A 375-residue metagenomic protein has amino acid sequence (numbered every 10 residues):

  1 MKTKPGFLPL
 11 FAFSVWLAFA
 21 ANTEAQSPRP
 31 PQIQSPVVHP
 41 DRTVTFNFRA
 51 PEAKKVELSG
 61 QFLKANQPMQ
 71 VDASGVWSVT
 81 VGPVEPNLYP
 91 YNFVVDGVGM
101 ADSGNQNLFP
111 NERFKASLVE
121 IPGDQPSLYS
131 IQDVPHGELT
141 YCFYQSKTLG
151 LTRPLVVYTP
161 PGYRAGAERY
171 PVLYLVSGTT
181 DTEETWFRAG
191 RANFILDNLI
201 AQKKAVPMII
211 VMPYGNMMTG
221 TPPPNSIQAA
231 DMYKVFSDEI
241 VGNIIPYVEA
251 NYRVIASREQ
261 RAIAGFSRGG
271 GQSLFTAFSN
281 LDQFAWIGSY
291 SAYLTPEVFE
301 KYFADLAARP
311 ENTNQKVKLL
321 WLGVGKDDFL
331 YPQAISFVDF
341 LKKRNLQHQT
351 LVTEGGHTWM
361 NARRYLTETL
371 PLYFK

Functional and structural regions predicted by a protein language model:
M1-F11: Bacterial N-terminal signal peptides that target proteins for export
P9-A20: Bacterial N-terminal signal peptides
S27-I33: Short, compositionally biased P/S/T/A/G/V-rich stretches that sit at domain boundaries
Q32, V38-N66, V71-K375: Non-catalytic cap/lid and distal C-terminal segments of serine-dependent acyl enzymes
